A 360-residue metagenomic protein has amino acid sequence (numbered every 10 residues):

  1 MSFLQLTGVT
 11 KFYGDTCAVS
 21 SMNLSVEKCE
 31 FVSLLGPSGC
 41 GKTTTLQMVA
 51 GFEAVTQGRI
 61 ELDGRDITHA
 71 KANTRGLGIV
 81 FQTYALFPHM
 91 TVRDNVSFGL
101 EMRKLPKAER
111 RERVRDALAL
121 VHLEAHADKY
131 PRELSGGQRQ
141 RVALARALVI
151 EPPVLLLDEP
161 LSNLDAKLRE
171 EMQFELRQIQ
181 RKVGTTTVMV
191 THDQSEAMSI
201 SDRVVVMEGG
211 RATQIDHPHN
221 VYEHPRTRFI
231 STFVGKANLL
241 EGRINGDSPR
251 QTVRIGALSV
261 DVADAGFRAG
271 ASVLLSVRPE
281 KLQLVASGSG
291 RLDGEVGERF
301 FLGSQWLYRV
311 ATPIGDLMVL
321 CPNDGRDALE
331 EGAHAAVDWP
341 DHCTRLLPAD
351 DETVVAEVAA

Functional and structural regions predicted by a protein language model:
Q5, S25, E61, A336-D338: ABC ATPase nucleotide-binding domain
M22-S33: Pre-Walker A (P-loop) beta-loop-beta motif of ABC nucleotide-binding domains
F31, Q47, A70-F229: ABC ATPase nucleotide-binding domains
L35-P37: The feature captures the beta-strand-to-loop junction immediately N-terminal to the Walker
A50: Helix-to-loop junction immediately C-terminal to a conserved catalytic motif
G58-D66: Conserved ABC transporter NBD signature motif
A237-L239, D247-A360: Non-catalytic connector elements of ABC transporters
